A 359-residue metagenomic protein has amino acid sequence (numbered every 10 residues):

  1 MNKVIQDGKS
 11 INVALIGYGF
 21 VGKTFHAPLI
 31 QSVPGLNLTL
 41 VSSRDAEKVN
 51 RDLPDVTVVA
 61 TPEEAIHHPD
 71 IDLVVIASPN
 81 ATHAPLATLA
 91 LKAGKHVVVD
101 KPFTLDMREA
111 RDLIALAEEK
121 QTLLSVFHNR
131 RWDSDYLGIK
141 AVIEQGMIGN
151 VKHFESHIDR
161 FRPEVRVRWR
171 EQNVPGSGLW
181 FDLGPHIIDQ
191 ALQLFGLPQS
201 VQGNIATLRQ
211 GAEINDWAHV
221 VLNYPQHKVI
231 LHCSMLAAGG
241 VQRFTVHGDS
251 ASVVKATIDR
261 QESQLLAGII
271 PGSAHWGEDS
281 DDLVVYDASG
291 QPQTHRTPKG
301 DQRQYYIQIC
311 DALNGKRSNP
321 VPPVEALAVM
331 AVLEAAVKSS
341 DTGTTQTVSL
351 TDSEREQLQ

Functional and structural regions predicted by a protein language model:
M1-L53: N-terminal Rossmann-like dinucleotide-binding module
M1-S10, L73-V75, Q308-Q359: C-terminal helix-rich "cap/oligomerization" subdomain common to oxidoreductases
V21, Q293-I307: Active-site loop of classical SDR/Rossmann-like NAD(P)-dependent oxidoreductases, centered on the catalytic Tyr-X3-Lys
V56, A93-K95, K120-T122, Y224-H227: A short helix->loop->beta-strand "cap" motif at the edges of active sites that frequently abuts
V56-A115: Beta-loop-alpha module in the N-terminal Rossmann-like domain of NAD(P)-dependent dehydrogenases, especially those
D112-N129, N150-F154: Rossmann-fold dehydrogenase core element
R130-G211, H219, G343: Predominantly a Rossmann-like dinucleotide-binding segment in NAD(P)-dependent oxidoreductases
D189-P271, R303-N319, A336, D352-Q359: Contiguous beta-strand/loop segments that form the cofactor/metal-binding neighborhood of enzyme cores
